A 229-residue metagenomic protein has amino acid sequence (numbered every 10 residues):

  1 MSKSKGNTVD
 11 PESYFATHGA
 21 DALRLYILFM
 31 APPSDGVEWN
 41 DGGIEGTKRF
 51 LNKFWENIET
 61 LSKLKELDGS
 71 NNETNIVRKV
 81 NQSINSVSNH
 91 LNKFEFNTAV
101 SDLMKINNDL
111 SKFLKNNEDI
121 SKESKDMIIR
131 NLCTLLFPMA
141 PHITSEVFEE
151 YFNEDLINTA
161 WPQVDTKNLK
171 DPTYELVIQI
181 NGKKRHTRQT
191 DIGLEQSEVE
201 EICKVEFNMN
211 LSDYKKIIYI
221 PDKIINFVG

Functional and structural regions predicted by a protein language model:
M1-S2, R185: Generic structural signal for well-ordered beta-strand positions
S2, T8, M30-S34: An acidic, gly/pro-interrupted, aromatic-rich
S4-N7, Q189-D191: Residue-level structural signal for beta-strand termini and adjacent loop
N7, L169-D171, N210-L211: Short solvent-exposed loop/turn micro-motifs enriched in small/polar/acidic residues
D10-P11, D165-T166, L194-Q196: A short local loop/turn or secondary-structure capping micro-motif enriched for an aromatic residue
S13-Q189, I218-P221: Helix-rich, typically C-terminal accessory recognition domains appended to large enzymatic cores
E66, L176-G229: NTP/phosphate- and nucleic-acid-binding module
